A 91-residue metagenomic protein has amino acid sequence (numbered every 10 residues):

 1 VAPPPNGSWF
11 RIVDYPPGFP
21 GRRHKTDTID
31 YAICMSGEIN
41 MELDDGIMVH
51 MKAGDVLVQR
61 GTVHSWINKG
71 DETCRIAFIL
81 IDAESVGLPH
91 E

Functional and structural regions predicted by a protein language model:
V1-A2: Compact, glycine-rich, soluble single-domain proteins
S8-D27, R60-V63, D82: Conserved short histidine dyad/triad with adjacent acidic residue
G21-R23, M41-E42, H64-G70: Short beta-strand His + acidic residue motifs that chelate non-heme Fe in jelly-roll/DSBH and cupin folds
D27-D45: Glycine- and acidic-residue-biased ligand/ion/polar-headgroup-sensing regions
D45-T62: Short acidic-glycine-tyrosine-enriched beta hairpin
I67-E91: Double-stranded beta-helix
